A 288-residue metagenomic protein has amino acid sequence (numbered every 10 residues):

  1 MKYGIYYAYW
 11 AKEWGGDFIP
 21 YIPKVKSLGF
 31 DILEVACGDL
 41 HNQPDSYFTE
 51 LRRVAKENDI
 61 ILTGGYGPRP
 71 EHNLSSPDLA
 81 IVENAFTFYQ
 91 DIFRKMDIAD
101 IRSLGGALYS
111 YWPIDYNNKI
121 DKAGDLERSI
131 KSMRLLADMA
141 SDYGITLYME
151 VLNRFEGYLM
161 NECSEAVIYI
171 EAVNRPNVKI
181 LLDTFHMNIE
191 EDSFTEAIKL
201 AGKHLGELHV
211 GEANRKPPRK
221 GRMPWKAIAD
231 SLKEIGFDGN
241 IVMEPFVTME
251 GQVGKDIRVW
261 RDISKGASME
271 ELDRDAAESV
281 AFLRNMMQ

Functional and structural regions predicted by a protein language model:
M1-A11, G16-S27, D100, M160-L182 (+1 more regions): Histidine-acidic metal/acid-base catalytic patches
M1-I101, A123, R175, D262-Q288: N-terminal pre-domain/capping segments
Y9-A11, C37-D39, P68-P70, L108-W112 (+4 more regions): Active-site-proximal loop/turn and secondary-structure-junction residues that shape catalytic pockets, frequently
G15, P44-D45, L74, D115-Y116 (+2 more regions): Short Asp/Glu-rich motifs
D17, K56-E57, L79-K179, G266 (+1 more regions): Active-site acidic/histidine proton-transfer and metal-coordination neighborhood in alpha/beta enzyme cores
E34, G64, G105, Y148 (+3 more regions): Conserved beta-strand positions in the central sheet of alpha/beta enzyme cores
Y47-D59, S132-A140, A197-L200, A227-S231: Catalytic-core regions built around general acid/base machinery
G67-N73, L108-N117, E207, I257-I263: A short small-residue
